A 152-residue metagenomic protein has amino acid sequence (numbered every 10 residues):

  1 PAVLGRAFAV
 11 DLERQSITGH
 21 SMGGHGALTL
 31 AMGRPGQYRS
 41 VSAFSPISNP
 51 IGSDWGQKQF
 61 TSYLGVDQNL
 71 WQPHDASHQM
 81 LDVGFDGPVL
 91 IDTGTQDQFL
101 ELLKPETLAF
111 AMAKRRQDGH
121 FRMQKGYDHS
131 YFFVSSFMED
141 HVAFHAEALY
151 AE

Functional and structural regions predicted by a protein language model:
P1-E152: Non-catalytic cap/lid and distal C-terminal segments of serine-dependent acyl enzymes
